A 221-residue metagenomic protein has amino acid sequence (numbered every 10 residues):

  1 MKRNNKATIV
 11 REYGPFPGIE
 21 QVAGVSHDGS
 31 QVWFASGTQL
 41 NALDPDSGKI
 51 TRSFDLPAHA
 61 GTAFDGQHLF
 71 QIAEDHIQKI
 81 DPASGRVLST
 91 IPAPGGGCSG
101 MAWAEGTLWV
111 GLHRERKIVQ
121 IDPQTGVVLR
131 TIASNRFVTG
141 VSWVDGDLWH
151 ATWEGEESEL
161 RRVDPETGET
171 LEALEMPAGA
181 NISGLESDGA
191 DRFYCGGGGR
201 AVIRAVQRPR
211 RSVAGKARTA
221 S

Functional and structural regions predicted by a protein language model:
M1-G18: A short helix->beta-strand "capping" segment at the edge of beta-propeller domains
Y13-G18, R52-P57, T90-G95, T131-N135 (+1 more regions): Surface loop/turn motifs at the tips and blade-to-blade linkers of beta-strand repeat domains
Y13-T38, A60-G61: Beta-strand-rich domains and repeat architectures in extracellular enzymes and scaffolds, especially beta-propellers
H27-G29, F64-G66, W103-E105, W143-D145 (+1 more regions): Residue-level detector of Asp-centered blade-edge/turn motifs that repeat once per structural unit in beta-propeller
W33-T38, Q71-D75, V110-E115, H150-G155 (+1 more regions): Conserved beta-strand positions in repeat-built beta-propeller and related beta-rich domains
D44-G48, D81-G85, D122-G126, D164-G168 (+1 more regions): Short loop/turn segments that connect beta-strands within beta-propeller blades
I182-S221: Blade-level signature of beta-propeller repeat domains, shared across WD40, Kelch, NHL, RCC1 and BNR/Asp-box propellers
